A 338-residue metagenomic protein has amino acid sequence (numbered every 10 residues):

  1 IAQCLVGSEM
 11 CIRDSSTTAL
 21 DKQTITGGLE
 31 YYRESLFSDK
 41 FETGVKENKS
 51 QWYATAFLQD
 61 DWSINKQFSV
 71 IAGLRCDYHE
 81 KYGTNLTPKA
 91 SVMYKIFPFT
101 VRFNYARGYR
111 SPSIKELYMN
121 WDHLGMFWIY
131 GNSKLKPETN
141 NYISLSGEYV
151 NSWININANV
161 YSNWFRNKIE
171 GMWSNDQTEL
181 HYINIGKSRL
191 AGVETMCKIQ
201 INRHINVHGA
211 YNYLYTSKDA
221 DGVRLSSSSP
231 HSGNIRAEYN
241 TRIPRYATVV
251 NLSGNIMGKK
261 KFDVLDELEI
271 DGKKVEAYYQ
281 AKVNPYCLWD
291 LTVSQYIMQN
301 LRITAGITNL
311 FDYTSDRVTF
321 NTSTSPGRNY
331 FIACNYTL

Functional and structural regions predicted by a protein language model:
I1-D14: Single conserved hydrophobic/aromatic residue that forms the stacking wall/gate of nucleotide- or nucleobase-binding
R13-L20, A56-W62, A90-Y94, L145-Y149 (+6 more regions): Residues on the lipid-exposed face of transmembrane beta-strands in outer-membrane beta-barrel proteins
K22-I25, Q67-V70, P98-R102, W153-I156 (+3 more regions): Repeated loop/turn-to-beta-strand initiation elements of outer-membrane beta-barrel proteins
I25-Y32, D39, E47-K89, M93 (+1 more regions): Surface-exposed extracellular loop regions of Gram-negative outer-membrane beta-barrel proteins
G27-R33, A72-C76, F103-R107, E116 (+4 more regions): Transmembrane beta-barrel strands of outer-membrane/channel proteins
S63-S69, Y161-W164, I183-L265, F311: Gram-negative outer-membrane beta-barrel transporters
F99-T100, R107-F165, S174-Q200, S226-H231 (+1 more regions): Outer-membrane beta-barrel signature, preferentially recognizing the C-terminal barrel domain of Gram-negative
F103, N212, L225-L338: Conserved C-terminal beta-signal and adjacent last beta-strands/turns of outer-membrane beta-barrel proteins
